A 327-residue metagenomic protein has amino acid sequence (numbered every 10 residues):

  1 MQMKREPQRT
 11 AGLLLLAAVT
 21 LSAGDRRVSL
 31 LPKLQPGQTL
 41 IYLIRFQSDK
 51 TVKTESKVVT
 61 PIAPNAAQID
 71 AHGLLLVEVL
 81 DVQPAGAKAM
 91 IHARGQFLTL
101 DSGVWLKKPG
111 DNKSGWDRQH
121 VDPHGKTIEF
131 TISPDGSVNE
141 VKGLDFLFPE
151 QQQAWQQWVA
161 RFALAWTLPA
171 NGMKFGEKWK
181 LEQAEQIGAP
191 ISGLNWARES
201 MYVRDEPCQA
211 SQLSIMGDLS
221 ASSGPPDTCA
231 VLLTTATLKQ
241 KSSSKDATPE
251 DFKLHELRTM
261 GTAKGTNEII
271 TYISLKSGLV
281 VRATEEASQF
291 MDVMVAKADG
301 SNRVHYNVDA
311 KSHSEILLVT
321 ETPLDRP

Functional and structural regions predicted by a protein language model:
M1, A17, S314-L317: Residue-level marker of intrinsically disordered, low-complexity segments enriched for small/polar residues
M1-Q2, C229: Short intrinsically disordered, low-complexity coil segments enriched in acidic
Q2-G12: Bacterial N-terminal signal peptides that target proteins for export
Q2-K4, V19, G193, T262: Generic secretory/membrane-interface signal
L14-A23: Hydrophobic h-region of N-terminal signal peptides that target proteins for export in Gram-negative bacteria
G24-P327: Signature of exported/secreted
